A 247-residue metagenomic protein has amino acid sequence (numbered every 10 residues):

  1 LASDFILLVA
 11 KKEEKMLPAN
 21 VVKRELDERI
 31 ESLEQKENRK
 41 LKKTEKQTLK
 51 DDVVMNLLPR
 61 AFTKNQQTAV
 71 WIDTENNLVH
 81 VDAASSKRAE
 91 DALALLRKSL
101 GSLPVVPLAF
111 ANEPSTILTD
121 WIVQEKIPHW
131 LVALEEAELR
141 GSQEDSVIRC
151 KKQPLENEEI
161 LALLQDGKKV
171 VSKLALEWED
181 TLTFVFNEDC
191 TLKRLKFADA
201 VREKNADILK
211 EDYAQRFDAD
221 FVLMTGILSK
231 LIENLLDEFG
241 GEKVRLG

Functional and structural regions predicted by a protein language model:
L1-G247: Intrinsically disordered, low-complexity, charge-rich terminal extensions of nucleic-acid-associated complexes
